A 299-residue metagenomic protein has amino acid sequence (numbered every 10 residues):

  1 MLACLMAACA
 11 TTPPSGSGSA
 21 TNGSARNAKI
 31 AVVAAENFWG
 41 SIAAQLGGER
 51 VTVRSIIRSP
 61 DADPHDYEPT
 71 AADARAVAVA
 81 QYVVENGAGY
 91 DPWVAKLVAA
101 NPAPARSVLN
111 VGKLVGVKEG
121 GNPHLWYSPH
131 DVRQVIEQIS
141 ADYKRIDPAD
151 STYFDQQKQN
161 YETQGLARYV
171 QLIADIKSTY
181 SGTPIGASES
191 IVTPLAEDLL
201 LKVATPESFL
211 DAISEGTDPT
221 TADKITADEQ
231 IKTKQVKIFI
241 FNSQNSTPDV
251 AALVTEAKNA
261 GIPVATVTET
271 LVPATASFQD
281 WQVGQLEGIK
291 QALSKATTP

Functional and structural regions predicted by a protein language model:
C4-A8: C-terminal motif of bacterial Sec signal peptides marking the signal peptidase cleavage site
C9-P299: Extracytoplasmic metal-acquisition and chelation regions
